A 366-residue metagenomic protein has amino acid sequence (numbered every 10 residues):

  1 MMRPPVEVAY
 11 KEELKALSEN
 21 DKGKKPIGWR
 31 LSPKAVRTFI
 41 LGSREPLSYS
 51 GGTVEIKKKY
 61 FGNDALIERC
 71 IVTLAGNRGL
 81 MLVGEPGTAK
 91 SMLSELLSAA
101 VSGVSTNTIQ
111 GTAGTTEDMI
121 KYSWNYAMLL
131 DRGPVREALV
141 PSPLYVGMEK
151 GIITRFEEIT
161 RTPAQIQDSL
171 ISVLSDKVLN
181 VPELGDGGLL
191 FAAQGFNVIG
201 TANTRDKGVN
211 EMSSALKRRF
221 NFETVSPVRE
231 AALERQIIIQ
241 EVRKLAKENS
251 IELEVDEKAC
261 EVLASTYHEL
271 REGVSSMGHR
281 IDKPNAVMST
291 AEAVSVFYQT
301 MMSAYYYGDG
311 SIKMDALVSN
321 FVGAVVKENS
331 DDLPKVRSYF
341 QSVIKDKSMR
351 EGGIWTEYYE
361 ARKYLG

Functional and structural regions predicted by a protein language model:
M2-E254: AAA+ P-loop NTPase catalytic core and its hallmark functional loops
K34-G52, C260-M277, I344-R350: Charged, glycine/proline-rich intrinsically disordered loops and linkers
A35, P143, L233, I237 (+5 more regions): Exposed alpha-helical structural elements
D64, R235, V242-D315: Conserved AAA+ ATPase small/helical "lid" subdomain
C70, Y267, N320-F321: Short alpha-helical scaffolding segments that buttress acidic/His motifs in well-ordered protein cores
L93, E269, G323-K327: A short structural micro-motif
R132, R205-R218, F222, N249-A286 (+1 more regions): A broadly tuned preference for mixed-charge, low-complexity surface segments
Y305-G366: C-terminal engagement/docking regions of AAA+ P-loop ATPases
